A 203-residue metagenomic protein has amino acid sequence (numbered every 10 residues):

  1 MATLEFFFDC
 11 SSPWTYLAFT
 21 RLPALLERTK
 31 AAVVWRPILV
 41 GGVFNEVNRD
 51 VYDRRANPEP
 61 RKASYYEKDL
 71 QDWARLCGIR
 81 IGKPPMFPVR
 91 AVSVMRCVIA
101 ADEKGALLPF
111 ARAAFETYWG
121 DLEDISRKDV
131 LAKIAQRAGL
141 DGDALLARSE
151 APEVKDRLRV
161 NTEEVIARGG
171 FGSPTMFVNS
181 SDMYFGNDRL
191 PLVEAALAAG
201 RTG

Functional and structural regions predicted by a protein language model:
L4-E5, D9-A31, R36, A106 (+1 more regions): C-terminal cap of thioredoxin/glutaredoxin-like
L17-D121: Structural alpha/beta surface segment adjacent to cysteine/selenocysteine redox centers across thiol/disulfide enzymes
